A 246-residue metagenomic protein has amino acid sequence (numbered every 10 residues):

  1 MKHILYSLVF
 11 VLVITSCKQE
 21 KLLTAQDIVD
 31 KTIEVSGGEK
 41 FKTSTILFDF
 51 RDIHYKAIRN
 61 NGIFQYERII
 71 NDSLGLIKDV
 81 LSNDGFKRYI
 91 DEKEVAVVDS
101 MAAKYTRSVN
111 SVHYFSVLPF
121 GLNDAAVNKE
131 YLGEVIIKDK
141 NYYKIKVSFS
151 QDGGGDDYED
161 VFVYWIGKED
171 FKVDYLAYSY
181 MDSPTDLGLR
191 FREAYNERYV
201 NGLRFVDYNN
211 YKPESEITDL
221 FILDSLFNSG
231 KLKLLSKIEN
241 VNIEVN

Functional and structural regions predicted by a protein language model:
M1-I4, K18: Positively charged n-region of N-terminal signal peptides that target proteins for export
I4-I14: Sec-dependent N-terminal signal peptides
S16-H54: N-terminal leader/targeting segments and the immediate start of mature chains
K21-T24, Y89-D156, S183-T185, V245: Flexible, processing/modification-adjacent segments and terminal tails in exported/periplasmic/extracellular proteins
F41-L47, N61-E67, K138-K146, V173-Y175 (+1 more regions): Short, hydrophobic/aromatic-rich segments at coil-to-beta transitions
F50-D79: N-terminal, post-signal-peptide region of Sec/Tat-exported proteins
Y142-I243: Gly/Pro-enriched, hydrophobic low-complexity segments that function as extracytoplasmic propeptides/linkers
